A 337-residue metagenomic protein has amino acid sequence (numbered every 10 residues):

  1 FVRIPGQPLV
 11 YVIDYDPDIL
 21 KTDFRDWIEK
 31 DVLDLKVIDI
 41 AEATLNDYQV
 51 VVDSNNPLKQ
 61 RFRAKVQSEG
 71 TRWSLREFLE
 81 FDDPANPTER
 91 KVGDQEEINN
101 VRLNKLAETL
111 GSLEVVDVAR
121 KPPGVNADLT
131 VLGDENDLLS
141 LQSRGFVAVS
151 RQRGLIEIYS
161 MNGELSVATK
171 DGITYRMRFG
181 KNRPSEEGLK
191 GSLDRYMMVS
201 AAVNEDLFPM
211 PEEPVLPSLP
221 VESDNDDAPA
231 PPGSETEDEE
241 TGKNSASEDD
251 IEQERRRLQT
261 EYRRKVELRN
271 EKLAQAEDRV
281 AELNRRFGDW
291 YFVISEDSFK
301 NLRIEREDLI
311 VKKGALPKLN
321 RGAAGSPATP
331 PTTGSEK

Functional and structural regions predicted by a protein language model:
F1-K337: Secondary-structure "cap/kink" motif recognition
